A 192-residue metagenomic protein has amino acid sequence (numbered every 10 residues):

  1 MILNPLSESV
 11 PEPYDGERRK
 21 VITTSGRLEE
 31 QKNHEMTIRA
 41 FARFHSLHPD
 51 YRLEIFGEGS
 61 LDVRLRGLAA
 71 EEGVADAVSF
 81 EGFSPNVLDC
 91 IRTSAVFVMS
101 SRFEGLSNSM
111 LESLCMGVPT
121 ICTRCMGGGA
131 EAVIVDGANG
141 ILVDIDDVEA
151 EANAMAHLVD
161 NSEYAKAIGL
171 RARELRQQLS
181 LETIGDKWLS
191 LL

Functional and structural regions predicted by a protein language model:
P5: Carbohydrate-associated surface elements
D15-K32, I38-F41, E54: Conserved donor-binding/catalytic core segment of Leloir-type glycosyltransferases
H34, I38-S79, D160-Y164: A conserved nucleotide-sugar
F83, R102: Aromatic "clamp/platform" in nucleotide-sugar-dependent glycosyltransferases that forms part of the donor/acceptor
V87, S107-M110, A130: Short glycine/serine-rich donor-binding loops of glycosyltransferases
P119-R124: Short hydrophobic beta-strand element within catalytic cores of glycosyltransferases and related nucleotide-activated
C125, V135-G137, I141-V148, A156-S162: Conserved acidic donor-binding segment of nucleotide-sugar-dependent glycosyltransferases
A150, H157, Y164-Q178, K187-S190: A short, well-ordered alpha-helix in the C-terminal region of glycosyltransferases
